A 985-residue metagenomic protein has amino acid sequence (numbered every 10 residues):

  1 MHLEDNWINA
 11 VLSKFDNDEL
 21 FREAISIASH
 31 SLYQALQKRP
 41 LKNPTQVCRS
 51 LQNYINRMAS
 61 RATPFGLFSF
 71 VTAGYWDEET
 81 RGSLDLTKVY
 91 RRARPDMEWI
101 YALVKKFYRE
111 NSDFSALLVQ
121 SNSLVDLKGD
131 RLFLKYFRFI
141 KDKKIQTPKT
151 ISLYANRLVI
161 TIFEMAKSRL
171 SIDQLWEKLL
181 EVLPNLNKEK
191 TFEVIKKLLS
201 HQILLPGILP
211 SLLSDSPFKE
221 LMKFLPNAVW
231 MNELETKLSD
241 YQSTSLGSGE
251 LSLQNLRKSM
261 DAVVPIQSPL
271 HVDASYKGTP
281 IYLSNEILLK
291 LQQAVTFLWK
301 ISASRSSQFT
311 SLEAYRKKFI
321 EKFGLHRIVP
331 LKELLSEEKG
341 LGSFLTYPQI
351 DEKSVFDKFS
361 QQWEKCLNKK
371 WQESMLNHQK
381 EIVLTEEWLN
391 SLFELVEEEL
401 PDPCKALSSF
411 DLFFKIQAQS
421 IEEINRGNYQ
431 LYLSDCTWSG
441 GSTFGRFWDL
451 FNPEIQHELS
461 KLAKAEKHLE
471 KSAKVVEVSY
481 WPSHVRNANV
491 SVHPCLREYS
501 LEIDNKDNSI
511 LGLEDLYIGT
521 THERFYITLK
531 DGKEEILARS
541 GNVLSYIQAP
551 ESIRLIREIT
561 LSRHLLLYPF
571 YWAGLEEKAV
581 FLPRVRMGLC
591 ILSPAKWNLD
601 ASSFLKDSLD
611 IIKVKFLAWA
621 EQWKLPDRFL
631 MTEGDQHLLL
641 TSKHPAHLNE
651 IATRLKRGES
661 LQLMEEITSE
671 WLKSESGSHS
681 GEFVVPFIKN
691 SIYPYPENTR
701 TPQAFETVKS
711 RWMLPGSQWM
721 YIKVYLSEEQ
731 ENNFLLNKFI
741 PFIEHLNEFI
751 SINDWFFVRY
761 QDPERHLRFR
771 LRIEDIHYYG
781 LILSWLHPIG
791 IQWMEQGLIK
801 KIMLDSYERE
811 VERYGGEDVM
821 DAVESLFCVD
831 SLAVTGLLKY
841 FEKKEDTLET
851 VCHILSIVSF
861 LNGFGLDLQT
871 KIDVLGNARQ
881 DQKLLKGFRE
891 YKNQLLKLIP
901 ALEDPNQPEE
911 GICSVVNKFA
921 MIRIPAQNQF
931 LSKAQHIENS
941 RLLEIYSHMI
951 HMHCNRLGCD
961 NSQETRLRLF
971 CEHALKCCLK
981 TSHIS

Functional and structural regions predicted by a protein language model:
M1-P95, R157, E189-R486, R524-Y526 (+4 more regions): Type-3 copper protein
Q52-A166, L253-L270, I518, H522 (+1 more regions): Acidic, low-complexity/disordered tracts enriched in E/D and polar residues
L117-N122, L127-K128, A314, K318-H326 (+2 more regions): Segments forming glycine/polar-rich beta-alpha architectures that bind adenosine-containing cofactors
R169-L180: Short acidic, hydrophobic short linear motifs in intrinsically disordered regions
G427-P645, N649, F739-I743, H973-S985: C-terminal structured domains
M587-P763, D775, K801-D805, L837-K844: Extended, charge-rich low-complexity regions and/or helical-solenoid scaffolds
Y695-H766, R770-S985: Long, contiguous binding/interaction regions
